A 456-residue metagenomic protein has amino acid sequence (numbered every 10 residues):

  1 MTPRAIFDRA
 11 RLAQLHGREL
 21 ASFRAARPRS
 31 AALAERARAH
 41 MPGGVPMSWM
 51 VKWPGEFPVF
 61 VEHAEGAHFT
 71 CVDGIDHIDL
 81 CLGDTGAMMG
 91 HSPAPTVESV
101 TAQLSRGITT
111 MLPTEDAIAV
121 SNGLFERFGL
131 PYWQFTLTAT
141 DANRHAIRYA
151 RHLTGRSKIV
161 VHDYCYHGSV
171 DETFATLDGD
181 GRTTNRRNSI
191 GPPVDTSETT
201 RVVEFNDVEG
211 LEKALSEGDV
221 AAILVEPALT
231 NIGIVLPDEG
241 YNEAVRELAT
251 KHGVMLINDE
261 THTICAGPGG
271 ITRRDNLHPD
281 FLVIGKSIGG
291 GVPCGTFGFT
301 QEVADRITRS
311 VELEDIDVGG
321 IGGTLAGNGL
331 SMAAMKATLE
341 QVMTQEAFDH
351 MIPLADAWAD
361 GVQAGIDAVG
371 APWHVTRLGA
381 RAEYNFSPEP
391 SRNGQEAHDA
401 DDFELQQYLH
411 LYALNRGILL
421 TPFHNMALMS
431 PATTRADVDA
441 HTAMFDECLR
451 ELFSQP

Functional and structural regions predicted by a protein language model:
M1-P456: Conserved N-terminal phosphate-binding loop of PLP-dependent enzymes in the Aspartate aminotransferase
